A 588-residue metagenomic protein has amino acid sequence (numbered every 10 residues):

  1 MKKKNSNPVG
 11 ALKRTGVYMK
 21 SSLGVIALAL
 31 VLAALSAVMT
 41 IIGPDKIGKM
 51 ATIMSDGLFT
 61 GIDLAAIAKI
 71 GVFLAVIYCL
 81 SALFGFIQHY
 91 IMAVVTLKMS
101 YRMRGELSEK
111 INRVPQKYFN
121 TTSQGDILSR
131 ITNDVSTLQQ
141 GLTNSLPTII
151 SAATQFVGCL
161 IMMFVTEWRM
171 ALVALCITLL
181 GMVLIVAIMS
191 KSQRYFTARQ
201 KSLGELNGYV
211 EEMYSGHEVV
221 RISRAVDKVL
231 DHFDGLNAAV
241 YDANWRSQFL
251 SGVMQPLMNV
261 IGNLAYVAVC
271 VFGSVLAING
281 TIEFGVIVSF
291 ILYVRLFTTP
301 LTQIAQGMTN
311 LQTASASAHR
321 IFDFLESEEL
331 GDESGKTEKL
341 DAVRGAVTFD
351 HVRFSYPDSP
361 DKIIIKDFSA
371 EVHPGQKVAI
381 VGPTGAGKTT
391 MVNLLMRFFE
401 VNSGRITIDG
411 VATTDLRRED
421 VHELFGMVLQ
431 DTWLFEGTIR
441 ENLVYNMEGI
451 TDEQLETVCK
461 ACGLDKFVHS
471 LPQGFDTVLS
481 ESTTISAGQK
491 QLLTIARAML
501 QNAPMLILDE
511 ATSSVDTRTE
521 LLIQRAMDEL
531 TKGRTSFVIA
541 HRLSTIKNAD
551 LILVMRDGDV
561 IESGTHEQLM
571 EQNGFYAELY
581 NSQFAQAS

Functional and structural regions predicted by a protein language model:
M1-T40, S55-I70, Q88-M92, T96 (+9 more regions): Membrane-integrated ABC transporters
A11, M19, M92, T96 (+2 more regions): Juxtamembrane loop-to-helix connectors within ABC transporter transmembrane domains
K20, V31, F84, T132-I177 (+2 more regions): Hydrophobic alpha-helical transmembrane segments of ABC transporter permease domains
I26-F84, F164-R169, G280-F284: Transmembrane helix-loop-helix hairpins at lipid-water interfaces of multipass membrane proteins, especially the type-1
V38, I77-T96, P147-T154, L175-R199 (+5 more regions): Alpha-helical transmembrane segments of multi-pass membrane proteins
D56-D63, M162-C176, R246, L250-H319 (+1 more regions): Helix-loop-helix
Q116-K117, N133-L142, L146, I150 (+5 more regions): An intracellular "coupling" helix at the cytosolic face of ABC transporter transmembrane type-1 domains
L340-S588: ABC-type nucleotide-binding domain
